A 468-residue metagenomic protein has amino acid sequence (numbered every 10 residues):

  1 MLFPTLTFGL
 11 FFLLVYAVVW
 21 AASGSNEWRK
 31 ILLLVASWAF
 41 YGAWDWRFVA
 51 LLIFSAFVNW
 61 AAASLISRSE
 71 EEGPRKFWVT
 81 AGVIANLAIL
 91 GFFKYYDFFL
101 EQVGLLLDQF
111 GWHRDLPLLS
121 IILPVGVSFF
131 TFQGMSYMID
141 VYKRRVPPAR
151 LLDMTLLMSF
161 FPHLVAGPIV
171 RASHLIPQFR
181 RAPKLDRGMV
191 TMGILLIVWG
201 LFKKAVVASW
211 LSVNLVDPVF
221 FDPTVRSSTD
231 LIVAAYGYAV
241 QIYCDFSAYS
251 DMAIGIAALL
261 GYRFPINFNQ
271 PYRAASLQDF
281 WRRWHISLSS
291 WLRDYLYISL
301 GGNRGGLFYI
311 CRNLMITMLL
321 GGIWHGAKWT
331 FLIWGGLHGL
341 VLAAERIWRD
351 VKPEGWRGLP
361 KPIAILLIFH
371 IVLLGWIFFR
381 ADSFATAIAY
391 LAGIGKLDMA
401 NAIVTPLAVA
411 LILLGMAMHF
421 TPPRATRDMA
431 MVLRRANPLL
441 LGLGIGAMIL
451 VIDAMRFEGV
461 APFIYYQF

Functional and structural regions predicted by a protein language model:
M1-Q467: Membrane-embedded transmembrane alpha-helical bundles that form the catalytic cores of multi-pass lipid-modifying
